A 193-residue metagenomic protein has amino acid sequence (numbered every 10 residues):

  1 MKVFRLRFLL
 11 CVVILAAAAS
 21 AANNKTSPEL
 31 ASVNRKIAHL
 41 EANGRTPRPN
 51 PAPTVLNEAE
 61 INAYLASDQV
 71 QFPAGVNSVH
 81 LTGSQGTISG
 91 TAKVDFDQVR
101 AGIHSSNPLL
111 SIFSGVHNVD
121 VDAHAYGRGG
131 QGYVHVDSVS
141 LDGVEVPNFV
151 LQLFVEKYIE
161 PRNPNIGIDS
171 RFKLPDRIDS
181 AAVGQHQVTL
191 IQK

Functional and structural regions predicted by a protein language model:
M1-R7: Positively charged n-region of N-terminal signal peptides that target proteins for export
K2, A18-S20: A broad helix-preferring feature
R7-A17: Bacterial N-terminal signal peptides
S20-K193: Extracellular/lumenal and peripheral-membrane lipid-interaction modules
